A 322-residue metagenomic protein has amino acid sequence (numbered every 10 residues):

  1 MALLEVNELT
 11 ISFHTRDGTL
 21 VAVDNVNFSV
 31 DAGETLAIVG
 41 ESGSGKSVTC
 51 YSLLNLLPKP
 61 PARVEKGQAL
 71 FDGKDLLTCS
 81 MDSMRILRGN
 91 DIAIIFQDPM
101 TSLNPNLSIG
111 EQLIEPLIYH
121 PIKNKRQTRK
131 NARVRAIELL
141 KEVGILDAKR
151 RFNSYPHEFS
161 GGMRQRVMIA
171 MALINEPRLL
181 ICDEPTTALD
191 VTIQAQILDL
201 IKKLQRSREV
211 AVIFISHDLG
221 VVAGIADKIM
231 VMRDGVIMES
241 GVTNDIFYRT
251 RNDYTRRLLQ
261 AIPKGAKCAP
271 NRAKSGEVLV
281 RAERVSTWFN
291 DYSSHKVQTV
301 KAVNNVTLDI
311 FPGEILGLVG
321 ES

Functional and structural regions predicted by a protein language model:
M1-A266, P270-S322: ABC transporter nucleotide-binding domains
